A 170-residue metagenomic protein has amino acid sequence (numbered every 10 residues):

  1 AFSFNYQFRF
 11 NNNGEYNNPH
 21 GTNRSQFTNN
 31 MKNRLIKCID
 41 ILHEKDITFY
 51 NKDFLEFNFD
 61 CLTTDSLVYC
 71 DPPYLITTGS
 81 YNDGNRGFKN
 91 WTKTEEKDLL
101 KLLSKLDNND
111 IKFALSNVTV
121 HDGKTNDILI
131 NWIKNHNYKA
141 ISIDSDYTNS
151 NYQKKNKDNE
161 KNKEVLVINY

Functional and structural regions predicted by a protein language model:
A1-Y69, P73-G84, D98: SAM-dependent nucleic-acid methyltransferase catalytic core
F57-L62, S66, L75-T77, R86-Y170: Class I S-adenosyl-L-methionine
